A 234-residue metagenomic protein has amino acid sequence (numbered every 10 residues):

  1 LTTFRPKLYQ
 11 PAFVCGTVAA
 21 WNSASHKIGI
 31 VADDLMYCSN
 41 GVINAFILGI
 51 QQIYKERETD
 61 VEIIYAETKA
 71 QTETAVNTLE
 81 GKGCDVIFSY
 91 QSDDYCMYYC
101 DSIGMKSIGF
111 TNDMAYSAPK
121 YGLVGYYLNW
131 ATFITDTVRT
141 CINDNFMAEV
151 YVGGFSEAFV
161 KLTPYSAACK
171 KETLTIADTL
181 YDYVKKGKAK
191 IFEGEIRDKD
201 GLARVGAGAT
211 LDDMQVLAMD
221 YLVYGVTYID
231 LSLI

Functional and structural regions predicted by a protein language model:
L1-I234: A residue-level marker of the well-folded mature domains of exported/periplasmic proteins
